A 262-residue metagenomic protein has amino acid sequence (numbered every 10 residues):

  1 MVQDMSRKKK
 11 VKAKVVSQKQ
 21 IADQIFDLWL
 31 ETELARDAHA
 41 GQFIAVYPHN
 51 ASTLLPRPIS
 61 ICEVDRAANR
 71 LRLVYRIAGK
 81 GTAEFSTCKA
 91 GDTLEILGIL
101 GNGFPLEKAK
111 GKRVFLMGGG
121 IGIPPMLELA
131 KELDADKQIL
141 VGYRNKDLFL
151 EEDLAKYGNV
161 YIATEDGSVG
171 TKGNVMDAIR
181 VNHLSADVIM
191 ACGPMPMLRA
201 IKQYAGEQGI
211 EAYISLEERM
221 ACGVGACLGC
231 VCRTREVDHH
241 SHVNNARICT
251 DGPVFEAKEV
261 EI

Functional and structural regions predicted by a protein language model:
V2-A90: Ferredoxin-reductase
K9, N245-I262: Short, basic/aromatic-enriched C-terminal tail that caps enzymatic domains
S17, E63, I162-T164, I214 (+1 more regions): Structural signal for conserved beta-strand scaffold positions within catalytic alpha/beta enzyme cores
K80-R219: FNR/FR-type flavoprotein reductase catalytic core
P125, M195, E218-P253: Local cysteine-cluster metal-coordination motifs and their immediate loop/turn environment, predominantly Fe-S cluster
